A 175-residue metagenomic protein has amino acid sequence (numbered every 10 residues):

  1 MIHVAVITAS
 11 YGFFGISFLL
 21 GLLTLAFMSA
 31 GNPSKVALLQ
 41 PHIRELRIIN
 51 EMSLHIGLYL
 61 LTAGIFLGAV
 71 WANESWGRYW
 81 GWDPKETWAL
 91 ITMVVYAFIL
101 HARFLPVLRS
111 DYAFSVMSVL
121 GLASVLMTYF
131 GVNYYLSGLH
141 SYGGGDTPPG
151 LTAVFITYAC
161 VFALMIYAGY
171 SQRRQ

Functional and structural regions predicted by a protein language model:
I2-A30, E45-S75, P84-L139, T147-R174: Hydrophobic cores of alpha-helical transmembrane segments in multi-pass integral membrane proteins
G31-I43: Juxtamembrane inter-helical linkers in multi-pass membrane proteins
Y79-G81: A beta-strand-loop signature enriched in Asp, Gly, Thr, and Trp that corresponds to the sialidase/neuraminidase Asp-box
G144: Catalytic nucleotidyl-transfer cores of nucleotide-processing enzymes
